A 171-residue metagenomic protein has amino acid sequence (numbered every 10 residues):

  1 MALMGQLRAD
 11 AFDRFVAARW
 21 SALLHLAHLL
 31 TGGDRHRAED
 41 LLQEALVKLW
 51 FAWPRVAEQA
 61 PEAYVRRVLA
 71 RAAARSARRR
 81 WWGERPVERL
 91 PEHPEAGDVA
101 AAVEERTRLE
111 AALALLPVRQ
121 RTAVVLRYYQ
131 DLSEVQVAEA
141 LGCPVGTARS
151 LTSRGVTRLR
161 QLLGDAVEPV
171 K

Functional and structural regions predicted by a protein language model:
A2-L7, A11, V156-K171: C-terminal edge and immediately downstream basic/flexible tail or linker adjoining helix-turn-helix-like DNA-binding
M4-R14, L24-E44, W53-A60: Short, charged helix-capping/linker segments at alpha-helix termini
A11-R14, R108-L116: Short amphipathic alpha-helical boundary/capping segments
D40-V47, F51, Q59-R71, S150: Structural recognition of an alpha-helix C-terminal capping motif at a helix-to-coil junction
R67-E88, A101-A102: Arg/Lys-rich amphipathic alpha helix in sigma70-family domain 2
A70, L141-D165: DNA-recognition helix of helix-turn-helix
A114, V118, Q130-T147: Helix-turn-helix DNA-binding module
A123-R127: A short pre-motif secondary-structure segment
